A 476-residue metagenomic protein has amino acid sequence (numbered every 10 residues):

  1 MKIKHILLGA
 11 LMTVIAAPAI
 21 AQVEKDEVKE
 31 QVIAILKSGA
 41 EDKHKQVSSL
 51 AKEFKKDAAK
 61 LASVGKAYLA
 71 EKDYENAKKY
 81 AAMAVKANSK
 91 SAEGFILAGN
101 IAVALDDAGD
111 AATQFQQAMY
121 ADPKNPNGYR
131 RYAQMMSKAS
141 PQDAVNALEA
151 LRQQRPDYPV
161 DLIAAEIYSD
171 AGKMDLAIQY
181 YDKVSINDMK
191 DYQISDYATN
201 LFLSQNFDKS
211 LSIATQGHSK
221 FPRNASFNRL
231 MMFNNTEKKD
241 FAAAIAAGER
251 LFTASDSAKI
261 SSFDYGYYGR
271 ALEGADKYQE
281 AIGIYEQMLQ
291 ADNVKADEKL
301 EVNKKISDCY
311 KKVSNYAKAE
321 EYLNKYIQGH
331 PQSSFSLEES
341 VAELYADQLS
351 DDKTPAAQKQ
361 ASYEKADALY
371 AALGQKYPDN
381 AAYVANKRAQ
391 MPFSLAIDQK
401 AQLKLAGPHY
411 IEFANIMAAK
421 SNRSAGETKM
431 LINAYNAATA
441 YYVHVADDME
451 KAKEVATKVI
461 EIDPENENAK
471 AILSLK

Functional and structural regions predicted by a protein language model:
M1-L7: Bacterial N-terminal signal peptides that target proteins for export
L7, L11-M12, A16-A446, A471-K476: Alpha-solenoid helical repeat scaffolds
A452-K458: Low-complexity, intrinsically disordered Gly/Pro/Thr-rich segments
V459-K476: Eukaryotic acidic, Ser/Thr-rich intrinsically disordered low-complexity regions
